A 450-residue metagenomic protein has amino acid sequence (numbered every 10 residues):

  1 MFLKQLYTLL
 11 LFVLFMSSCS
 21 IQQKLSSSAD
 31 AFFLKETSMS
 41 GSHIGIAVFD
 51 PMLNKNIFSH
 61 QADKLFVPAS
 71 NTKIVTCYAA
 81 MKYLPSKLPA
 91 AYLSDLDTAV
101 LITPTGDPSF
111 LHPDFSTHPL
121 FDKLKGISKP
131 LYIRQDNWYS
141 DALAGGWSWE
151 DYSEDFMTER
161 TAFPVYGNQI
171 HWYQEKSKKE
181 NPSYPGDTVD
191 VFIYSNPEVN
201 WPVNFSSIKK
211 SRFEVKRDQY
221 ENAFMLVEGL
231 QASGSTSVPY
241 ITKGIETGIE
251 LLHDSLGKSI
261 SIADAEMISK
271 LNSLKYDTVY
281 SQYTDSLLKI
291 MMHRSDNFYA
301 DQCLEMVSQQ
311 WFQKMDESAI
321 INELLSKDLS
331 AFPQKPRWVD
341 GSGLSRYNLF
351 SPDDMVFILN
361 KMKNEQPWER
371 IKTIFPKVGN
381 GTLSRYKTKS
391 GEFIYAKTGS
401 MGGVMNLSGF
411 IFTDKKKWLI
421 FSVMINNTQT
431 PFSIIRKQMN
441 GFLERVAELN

Functional and structural regions predicted by a protein language model:
L3-L11: Sec-dependent signal peptide recognition, specifically the positively charged N-region followed immediately by
M16-S18: C-terminal motif of bacterial Sec signal peptides marking the signal peptidase cleavage site
S20-L65, L84-K87, D122-K129: Beta-lactamase-like hydrolase cores
L25, S38-S40, D63-T72, H112-S116 (+12 more regions): Extracytoplasmic/periplasmic, Sec-exported soluble proteins
S28-D30, S195-N200, T388-Y395: Short Pro/Gly-enriched beta-strand edge/turn motifs at strand-loop
I57-S59, L304-N450: Small-residue-rich helix-loop
S70-A80, N222-G229, I245-S255, L287 (+7 more regions): Active-site-proximal alpha-helical segments within enzyme catalytic domains
Y83-P333, L449: Conserved serine DD-peptidase/penicillin-binding transpeptidase domain and beta-lactam-recognizing active-site
